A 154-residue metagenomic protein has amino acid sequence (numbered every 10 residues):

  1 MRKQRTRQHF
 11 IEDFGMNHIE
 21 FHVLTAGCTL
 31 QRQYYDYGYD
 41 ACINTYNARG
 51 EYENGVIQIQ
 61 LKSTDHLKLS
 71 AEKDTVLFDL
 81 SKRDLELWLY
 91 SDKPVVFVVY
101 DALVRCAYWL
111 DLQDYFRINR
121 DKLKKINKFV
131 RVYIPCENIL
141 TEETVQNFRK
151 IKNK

Functional and structural regions predicted by a protein language model:
M1-Y37, I43-K154: Mixed-charge (Asp/Glu-Lys/Arg
